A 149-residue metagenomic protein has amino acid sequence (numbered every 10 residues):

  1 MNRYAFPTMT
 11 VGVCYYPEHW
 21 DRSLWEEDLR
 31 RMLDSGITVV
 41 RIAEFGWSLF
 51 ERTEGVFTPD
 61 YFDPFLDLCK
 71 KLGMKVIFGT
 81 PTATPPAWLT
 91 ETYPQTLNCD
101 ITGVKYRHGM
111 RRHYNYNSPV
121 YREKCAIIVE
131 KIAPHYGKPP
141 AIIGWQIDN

Functional and structural regions predicted by a protein language model:
M1-L24, L29-V39: An acidic-aromatic substrate-binding cleft motif
A5, I77-F78, P85-A87, Y121-C125 (+1 more regions): Low-complexity, Gly/Pro
P7-V11, G36-T38, K70-V76, K138-I143: Short, well-ordered coil/turn segments that N-cap beta-strands
T10-R22, A43-F62, R107-A126: The substrate-binding groove and active-site-proximal loops of carbohydrate-active enzymes, especially glycoside
C14, R41, G79-T80, G144-I147: Short beta-strand segments
D21-L24, P86, S118, P139: Short, structured coil/loop segments at alpha-helix boundaries
E26-D34, T38-Y106, E130-A133: Aromatic-lined substrate-binding rim segments of carbohydrate-active enzymes
I101-N149: Polysaccharide-binding and catalytic clefts of secreted carbohydrate-active enzymes
